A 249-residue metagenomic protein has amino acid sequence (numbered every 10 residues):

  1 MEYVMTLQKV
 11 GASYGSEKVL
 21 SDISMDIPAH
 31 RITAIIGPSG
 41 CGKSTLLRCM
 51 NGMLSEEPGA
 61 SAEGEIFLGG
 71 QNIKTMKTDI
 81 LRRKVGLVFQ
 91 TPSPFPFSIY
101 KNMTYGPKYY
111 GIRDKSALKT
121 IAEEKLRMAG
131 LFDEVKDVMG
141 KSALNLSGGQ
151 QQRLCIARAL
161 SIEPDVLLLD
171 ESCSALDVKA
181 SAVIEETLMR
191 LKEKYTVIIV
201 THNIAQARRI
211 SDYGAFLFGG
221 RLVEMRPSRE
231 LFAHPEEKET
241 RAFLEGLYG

Functional and structural regions predicted by a protein language model:
E65-I80, G140, L231: ABC ATPase NBD Q-loop/coupling interface
G70, K115-D137: Conserved ABC ATPase "signature" region
K141-L146, Q150: Conserved ABC ATPase signature
E163: Conserved catalytic motifs of ABC-family nucleotide-binding domains
L167-D170: Catalytic Walker B motif of ABC-type/P-loop ATPase nucleotide-binding domains
A182-E193: Helical segment within the ABC ATPase nucleotide-binding domain
